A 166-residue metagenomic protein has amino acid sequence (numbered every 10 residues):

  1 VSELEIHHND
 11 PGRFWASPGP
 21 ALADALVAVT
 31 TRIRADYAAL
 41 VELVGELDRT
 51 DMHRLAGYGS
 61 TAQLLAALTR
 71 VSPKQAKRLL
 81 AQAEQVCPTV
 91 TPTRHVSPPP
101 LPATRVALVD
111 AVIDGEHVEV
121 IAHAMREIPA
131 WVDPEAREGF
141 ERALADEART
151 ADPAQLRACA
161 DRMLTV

Functional and structural regions predicted by a protein language model:
V1-V166: Conserved C-terminal region and hinge/linker of Rieske [2Fe-2S] proteins, especially in Rieske oxygenase systems
